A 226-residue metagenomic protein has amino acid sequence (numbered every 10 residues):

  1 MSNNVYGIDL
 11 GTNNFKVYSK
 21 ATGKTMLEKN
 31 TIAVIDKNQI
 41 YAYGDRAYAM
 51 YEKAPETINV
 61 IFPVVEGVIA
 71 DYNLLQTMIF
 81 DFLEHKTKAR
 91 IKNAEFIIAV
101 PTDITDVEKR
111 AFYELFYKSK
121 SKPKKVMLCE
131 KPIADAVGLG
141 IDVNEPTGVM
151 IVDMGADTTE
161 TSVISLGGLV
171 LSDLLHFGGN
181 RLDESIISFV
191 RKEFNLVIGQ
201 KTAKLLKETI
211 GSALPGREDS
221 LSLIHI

Functional and structural regions predicted by a protein language model:
M1-M154, I164-I224: Nucleotide/phosphate-binding catalytic cleft detector across ATP-hydrolyzing and phosphate-transferring enzymes
